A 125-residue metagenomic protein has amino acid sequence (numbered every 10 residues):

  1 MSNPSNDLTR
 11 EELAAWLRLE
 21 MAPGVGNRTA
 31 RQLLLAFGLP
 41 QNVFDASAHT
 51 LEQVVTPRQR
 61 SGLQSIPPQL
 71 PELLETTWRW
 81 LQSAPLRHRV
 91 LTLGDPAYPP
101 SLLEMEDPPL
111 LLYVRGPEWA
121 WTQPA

Functional and structural regions predicted by a protein language model:
M1-A125: Short, positively charged patches
